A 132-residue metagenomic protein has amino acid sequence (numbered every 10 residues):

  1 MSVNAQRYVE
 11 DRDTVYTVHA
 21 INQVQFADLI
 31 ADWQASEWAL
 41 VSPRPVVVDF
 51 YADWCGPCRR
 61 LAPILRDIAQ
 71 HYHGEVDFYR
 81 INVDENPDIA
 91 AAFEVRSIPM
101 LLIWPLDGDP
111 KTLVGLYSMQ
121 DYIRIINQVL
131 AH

Functional and structural regions predicted by a protein language model:
M1-V24, H132: N-terminal targeting signals for export/organelle localization
H19, D77-Y79, P110-L113: Structural signal for short hydrophobic segments within the conserved structured cores of catalytic domains across
A20-V46: A short beta-strand-turn-helix
P43-V46, F50-W54, S97: Short pre-active-site segment immediately N-terminal to redox-active cysteine/selenocysteine motifs in thiol-based
F50, L65-A69, H73-D88: Thiol-based oxidoreductase modules, predominantly thioredoxin-like and allied folds used for disulfide exchange
F50-I64: Conserved redox-active cysteine motifs that mediate thiol-disulfide chemistry, especially di-cysteine Cys-X(1-2)-Cys
A92-R96: A short glycine-leucine-enriched loop at secondary-structure breakpoints that most characteristically corresponds
S97, L102-H132: Non-catalytic, surface beta->alpha helical segment in thiol-disulfide oxidoreductase systems
